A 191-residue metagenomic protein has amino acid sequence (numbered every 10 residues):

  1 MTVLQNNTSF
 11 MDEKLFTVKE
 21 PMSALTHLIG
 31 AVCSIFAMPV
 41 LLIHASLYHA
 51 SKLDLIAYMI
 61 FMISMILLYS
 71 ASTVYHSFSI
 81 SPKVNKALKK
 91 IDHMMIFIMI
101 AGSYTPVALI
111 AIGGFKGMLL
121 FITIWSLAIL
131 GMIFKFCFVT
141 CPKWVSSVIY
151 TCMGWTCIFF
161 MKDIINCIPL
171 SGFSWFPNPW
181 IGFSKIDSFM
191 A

Functional and structural regions predicted by a protein language model:
T2-A191: Multi-pass alpha-helical transmembrane bundles in non-GPCR membrane proteins that perform intramembrane catalysis
